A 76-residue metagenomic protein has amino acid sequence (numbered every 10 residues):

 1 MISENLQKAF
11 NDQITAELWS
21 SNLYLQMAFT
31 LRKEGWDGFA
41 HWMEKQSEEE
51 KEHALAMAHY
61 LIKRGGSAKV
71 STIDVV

Functional and structural regions predicted by a protein language model:
M1-V76: Iron-associated oxidoreductase/ferritin-like identity signal
